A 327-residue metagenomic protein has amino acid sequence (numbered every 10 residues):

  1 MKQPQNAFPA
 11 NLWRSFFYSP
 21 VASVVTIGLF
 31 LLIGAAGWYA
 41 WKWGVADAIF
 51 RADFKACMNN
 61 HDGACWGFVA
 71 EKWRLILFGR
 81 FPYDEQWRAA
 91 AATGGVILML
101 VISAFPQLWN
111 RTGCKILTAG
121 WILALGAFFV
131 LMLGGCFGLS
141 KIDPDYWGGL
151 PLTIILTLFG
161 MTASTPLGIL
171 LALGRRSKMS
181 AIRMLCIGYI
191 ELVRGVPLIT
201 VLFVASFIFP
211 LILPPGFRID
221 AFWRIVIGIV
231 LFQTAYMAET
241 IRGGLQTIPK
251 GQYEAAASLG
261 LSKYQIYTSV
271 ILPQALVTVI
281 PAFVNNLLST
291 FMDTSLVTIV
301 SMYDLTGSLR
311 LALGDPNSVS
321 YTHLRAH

Functional and structural regions predicted by a protein language model:
M1-R325: Transmembrane alpha-helices and adjacent helix-loop boundaries
